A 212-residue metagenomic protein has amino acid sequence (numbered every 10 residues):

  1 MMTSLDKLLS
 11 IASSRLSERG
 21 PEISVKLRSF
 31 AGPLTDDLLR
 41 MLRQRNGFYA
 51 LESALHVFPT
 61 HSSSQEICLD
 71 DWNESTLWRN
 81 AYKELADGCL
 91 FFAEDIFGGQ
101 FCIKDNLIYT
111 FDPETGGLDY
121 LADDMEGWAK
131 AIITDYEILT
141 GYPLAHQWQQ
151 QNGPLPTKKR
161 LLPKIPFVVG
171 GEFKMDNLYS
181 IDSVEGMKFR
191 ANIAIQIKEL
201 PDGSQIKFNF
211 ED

Functional and structural regions predicted by a protein language model:
M1-I103, L161-D212: A surface-exposed partner-binding patch
L9-S13, N73, A129, E137 (+3 more regions): Generic low-complexity, intrinsically disordered sequence content enriched in small uncharged/hydrophobic residues
T60-C68, E114, K130, Q147-P154: Charge-rich, low-complexity amphipathic helices in intrinsically disordered tails/linkers adjacent to domains
Q100, N106-F111: Short polybasic amphipathic segments
Y109-H146: Compact, glycine/acidic-enriched structural inserts
I133-V168: Short aromatic loop motif centered on NTY/YTY
